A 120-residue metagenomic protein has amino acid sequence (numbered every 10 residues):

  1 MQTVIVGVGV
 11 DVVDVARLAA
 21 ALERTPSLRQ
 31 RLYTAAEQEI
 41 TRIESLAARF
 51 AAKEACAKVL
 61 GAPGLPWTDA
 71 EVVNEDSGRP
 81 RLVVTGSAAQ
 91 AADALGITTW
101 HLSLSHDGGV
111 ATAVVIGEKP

Functional and structural regions predicted by a protein language model:
M1-P120: Core catalytic alpha/beta fold that binds nucleotide/phospho-ligands
